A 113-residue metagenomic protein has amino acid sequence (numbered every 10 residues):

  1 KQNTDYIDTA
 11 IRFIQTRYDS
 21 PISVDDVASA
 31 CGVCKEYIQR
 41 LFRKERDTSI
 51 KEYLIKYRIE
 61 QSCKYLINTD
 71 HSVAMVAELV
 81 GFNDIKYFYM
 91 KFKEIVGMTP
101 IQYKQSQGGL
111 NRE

Functional and structural regions predicted by a protein language model:
K1-R12, T16, S20, S29: Membrane-proximal linker segments that couple transmembrane helices to downstream signaling/catalytic modules
R12, T16, P21, K44-Y89 (+1 more regions): Terminal helix-turn-helix DNA-binding modules in bacterial transcription factors
A28-K35: Helix-turn-helix
A30, L79-V80, I95: Residues within the alpha-helical elements of helix-turn-helix
K35-E36, R40, D84-K86: The DNA-contacting recognition helix of HTH DNA-binding domains and analogous helical DNA-recognition elements
